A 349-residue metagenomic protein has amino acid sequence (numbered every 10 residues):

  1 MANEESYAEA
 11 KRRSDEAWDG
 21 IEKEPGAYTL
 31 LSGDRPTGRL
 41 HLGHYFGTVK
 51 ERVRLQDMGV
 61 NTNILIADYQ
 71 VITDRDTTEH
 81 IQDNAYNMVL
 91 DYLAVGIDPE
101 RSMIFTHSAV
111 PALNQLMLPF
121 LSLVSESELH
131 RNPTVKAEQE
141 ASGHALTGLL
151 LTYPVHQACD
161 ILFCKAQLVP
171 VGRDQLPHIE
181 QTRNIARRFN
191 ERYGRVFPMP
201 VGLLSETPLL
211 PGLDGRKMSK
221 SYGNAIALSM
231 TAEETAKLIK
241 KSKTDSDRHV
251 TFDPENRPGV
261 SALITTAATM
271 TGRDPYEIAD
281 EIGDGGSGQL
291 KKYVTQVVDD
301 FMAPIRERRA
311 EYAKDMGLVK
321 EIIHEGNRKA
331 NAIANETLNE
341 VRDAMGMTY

Functional and structural regions predicted by a protein language model:
M1-A2, L31-R35, T73, R131-P133 (+4 more regions): A generic short-segment signal for beta-strand/edge and adjacent turn/coil regions
A2-L31, P36-C159, A310: N-terminal Rossmann-like or analogous alpha/beta NTP/dinucleotide-binding catalytic cores that position adenine
R35, T77, A109-V110, L118 (+12 more regions): Short capping/connector residues at structural and topological boundaries
L40-V49, L55, N61-N63, A67-D68 (+7 more regions): Structured ligand/cofactor/substrate-binding pocket environments in proteins
V60-N61, E126-H130, F163-P170, A268-I278: Short helix-capping/linker segments at secondary-structure and domain boundaries
T73, F163, Q167-P170, E311 (+2 more regions): Short amphipathic alpha-helical segments at helix-loop
V89, G96, V124-E128, A166 (+3 more regions): A generic secondary-structure signal for well-formed alpha-helical elements
P177, R183-Y349: Conserved nucleotide- and phosphate/pyrophosphate-binding catalytic cores in adenylate/nucleotidyl-handling enzymes
